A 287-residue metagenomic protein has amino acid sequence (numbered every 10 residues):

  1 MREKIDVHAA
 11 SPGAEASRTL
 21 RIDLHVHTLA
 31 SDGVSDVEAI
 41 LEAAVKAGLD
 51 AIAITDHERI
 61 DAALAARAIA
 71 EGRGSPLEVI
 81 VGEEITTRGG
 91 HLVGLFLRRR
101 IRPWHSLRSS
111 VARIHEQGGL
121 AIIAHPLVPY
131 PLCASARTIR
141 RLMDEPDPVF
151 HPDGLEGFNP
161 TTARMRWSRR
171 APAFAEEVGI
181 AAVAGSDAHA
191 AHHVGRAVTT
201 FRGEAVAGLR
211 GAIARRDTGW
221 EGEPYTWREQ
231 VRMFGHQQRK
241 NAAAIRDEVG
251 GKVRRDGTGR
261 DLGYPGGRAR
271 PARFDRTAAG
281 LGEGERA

Functional and structural regions predicted by a protein language model:
M1-A30, V34-A43, D61-R67, G74 (+3 more regions): Charged catalytic cores and adjacent phosphate/nucleic-acid-binding surfaces used for phosphate/nucleic-acid chemistry
L29, I40-D61, G119-I122: Divalent metal-dependent hydrolysis catalytic cores, especially in the metallo-beta-lactamase
H57, P126, P160: Flexible loop residues that form catalytic and substrate-binding hotspots at small-molecule/glycan-binding clefts
L77, V81-T86, L127: Short glycine-enriched loops at secondary-structure junctions
R102-H105, H115, G119: Core dinuclear metal-dependent hydrolase active-site scaffold
I122-L132: Aromatic-lined carbohydrate-recognition surfaces of secreted/lumenal glycan-active proteins
